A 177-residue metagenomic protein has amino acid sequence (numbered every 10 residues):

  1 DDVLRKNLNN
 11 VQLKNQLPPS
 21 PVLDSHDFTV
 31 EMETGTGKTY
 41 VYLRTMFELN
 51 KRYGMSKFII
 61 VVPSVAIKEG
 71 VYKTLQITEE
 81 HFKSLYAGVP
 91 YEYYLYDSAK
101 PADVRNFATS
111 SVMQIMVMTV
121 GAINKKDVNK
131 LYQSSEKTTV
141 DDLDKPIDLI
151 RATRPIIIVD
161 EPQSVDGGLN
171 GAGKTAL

Functional and structural regions predicted by a protein language model:
D1-L177: RecA-like P-loop NTPase motor core of helicase/translocase proteins
